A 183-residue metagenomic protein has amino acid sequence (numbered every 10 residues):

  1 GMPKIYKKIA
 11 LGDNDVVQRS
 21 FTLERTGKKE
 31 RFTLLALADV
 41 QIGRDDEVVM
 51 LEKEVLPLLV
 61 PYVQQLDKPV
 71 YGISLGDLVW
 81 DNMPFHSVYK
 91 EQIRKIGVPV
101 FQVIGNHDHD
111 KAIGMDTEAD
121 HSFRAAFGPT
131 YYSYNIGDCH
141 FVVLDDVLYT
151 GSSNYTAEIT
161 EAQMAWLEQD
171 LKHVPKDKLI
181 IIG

Functional and structural regions predicted by a protein language model:
M2-Y6, A10-H86: N-terminal active-site segment of His-dependent metallophosphoesterases
R31, P69, G97, K176-L179: A general structural motif
R31-R44, D138-L148, I181-G183: Active-site-proximal beta-strand elements of phosphoester/diester hydrolases
A36-A38, Y71-D77, D81, V100-N106 (+2 more regions): Active-site neighborhood of phospho(di)ester-bond hydrolases with catalytic His/Asp-centered motifs
M83-D177: Extended active-site neighborhood of metal-dependent phosphoesterases/phosphodiesterases
